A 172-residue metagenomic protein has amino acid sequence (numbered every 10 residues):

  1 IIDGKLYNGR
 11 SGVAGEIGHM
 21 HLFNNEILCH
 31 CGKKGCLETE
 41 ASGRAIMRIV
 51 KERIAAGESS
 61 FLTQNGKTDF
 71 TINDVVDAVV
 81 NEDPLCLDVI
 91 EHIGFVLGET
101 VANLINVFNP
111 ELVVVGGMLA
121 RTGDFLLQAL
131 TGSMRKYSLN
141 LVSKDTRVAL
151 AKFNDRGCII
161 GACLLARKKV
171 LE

Functional and structural regions predicted by a protein language model:
I1-D3, Y7-G9, H21-F23: Short beta-strand-to-turn element immediately C-terminal to the catalytic PLP-Schiff-base lysine in fold type I
L6, N24-L28, K33-E172: ATP-binding/phosphotransfer module of carbohydrate and carboxylate kinases, centering on a glycine-rich
G12-V13, L126: Conserved catalytic-core motifs of eukaryotic protein kinase domains, centered on the activation segment
V13-N25: A short, polar/charged loop-to-alpha-helix boundary motif
